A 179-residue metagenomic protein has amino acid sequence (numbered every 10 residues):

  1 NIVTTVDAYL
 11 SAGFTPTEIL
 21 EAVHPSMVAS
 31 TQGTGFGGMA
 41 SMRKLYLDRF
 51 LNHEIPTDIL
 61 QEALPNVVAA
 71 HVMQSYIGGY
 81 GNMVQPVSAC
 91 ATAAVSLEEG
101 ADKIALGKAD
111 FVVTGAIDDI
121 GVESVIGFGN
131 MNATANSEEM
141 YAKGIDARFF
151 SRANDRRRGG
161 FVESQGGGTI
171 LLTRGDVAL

Functional and structural regions predicted by a protein language model:
N1-S30, S96-E99: Conserved active-site "lid/cap" helical segment
F14-E21, G37-S41, F50-L179: Acyl-thioester C-C bond-transforming condensing/cleaving domain
M27-M42: Conserved redox-cofactor binding core of oxidoreductases
Y46-L47: Ligand/cofactor-recognition surfaces for anionic moieties
